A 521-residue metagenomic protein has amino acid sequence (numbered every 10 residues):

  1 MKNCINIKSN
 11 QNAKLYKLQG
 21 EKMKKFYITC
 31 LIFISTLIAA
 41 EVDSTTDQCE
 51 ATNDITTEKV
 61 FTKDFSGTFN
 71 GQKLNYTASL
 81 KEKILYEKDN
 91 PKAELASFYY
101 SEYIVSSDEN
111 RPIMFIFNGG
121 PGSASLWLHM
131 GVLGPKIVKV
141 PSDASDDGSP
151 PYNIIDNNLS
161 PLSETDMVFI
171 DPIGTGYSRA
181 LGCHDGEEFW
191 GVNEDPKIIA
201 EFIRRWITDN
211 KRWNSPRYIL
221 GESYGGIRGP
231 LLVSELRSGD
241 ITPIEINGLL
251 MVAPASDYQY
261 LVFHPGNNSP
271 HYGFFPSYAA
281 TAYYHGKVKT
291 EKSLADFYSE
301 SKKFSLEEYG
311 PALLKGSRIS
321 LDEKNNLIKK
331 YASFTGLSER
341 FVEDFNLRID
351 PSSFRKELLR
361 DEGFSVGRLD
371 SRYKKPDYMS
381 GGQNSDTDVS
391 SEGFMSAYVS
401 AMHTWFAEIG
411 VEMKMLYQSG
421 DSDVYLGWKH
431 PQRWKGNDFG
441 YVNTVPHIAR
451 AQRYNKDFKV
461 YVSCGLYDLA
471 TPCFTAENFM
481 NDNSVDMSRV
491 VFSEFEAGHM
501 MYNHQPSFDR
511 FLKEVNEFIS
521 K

Functional and structural regions predicted by a protein language model:
D47-Q48, N90-E188: N-terminal cap/lid subdomain of alpha/beta-hydrolase-fold enzymes
I137-K139, R237-S317, N326, K330: A catalytic-pocket lid/entrance helix-loop region that shapes and gates access to the active site across common
F189-I207: Alpha/beta-hydrolase active-site loop
R212-Y224: Alpha/beta-hydrolase fold nucleophile elbow
G221-V233: Glycine-rich nucleophile elbow surrounding the catalytic serine of serine-hydrolase chemistry
G316-A470: Alpha/beta-hydrolase fold catalytic core
F458, P472-N481: Short alpha-helix in the alpha/beta-hydrolase fold that links the catalytic acid
G498-S507: Catalytic histidine-centered segment of alpha/beta-hydrolase-like enzymes
